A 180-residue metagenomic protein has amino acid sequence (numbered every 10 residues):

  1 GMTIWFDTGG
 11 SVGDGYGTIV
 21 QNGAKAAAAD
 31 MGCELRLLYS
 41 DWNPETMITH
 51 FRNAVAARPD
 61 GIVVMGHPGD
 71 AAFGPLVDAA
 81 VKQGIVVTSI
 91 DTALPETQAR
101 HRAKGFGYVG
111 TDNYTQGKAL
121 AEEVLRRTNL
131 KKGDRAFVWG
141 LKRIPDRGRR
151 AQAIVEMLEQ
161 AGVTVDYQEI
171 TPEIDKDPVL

Functional and structural regions predicted by a protein language model:
G1-L180: A residue-level marker of the well-folded mature domains of exported/periplasmic proteins
